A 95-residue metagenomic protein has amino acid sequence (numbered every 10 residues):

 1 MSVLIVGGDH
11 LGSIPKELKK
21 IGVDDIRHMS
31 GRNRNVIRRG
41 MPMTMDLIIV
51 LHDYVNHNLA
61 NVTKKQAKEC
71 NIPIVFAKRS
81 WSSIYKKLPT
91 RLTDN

Functional and structural regions predicted by a protein language model:
S2-D25: Short, charged N-terminal beta->alpha structural module
V6-G8, G31, R79: Cofactor-binding loop segments of dinucleotide-utilizing enzymes, especially the Rossmann-like FAD- and NAD(P)+-binding
L18-K19, T63, A67: A generic structural signal for well-ordered alpha-helical segments
D24-M41: A short, well-structured beta->alpha microelement
I37-M43, L88-R91: Short amphipathic alpha-helix with an adjacent loop that forms part of the alpha/beta core around
M43-I49: Short acidic/histidine-rich motifs immediately flanking catalytic phosphotransfer sites in two-component signaling
N56-N58: Short glycine-rich, flexible loops that bind phosphorylated cofactors or substrates
A67-N95: Ser/Thr/Gly-rich flexible loops in soluble cytosolic domains mediating phosphotransfer, phosphorylation
